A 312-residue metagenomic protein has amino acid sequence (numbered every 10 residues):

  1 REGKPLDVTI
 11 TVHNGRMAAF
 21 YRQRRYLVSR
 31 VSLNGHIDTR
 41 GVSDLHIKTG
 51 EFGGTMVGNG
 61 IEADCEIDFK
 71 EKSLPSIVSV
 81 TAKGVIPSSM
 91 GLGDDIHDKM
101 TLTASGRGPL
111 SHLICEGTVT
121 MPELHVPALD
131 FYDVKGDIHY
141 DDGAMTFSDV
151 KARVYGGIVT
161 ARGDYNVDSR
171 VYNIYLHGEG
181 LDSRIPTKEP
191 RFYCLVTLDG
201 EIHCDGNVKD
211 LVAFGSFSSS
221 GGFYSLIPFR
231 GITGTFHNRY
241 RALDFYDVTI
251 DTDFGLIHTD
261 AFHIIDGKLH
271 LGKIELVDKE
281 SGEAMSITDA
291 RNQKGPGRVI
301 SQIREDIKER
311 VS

Functional and structural regions predicted by a protein language model:
R1-K48, N59-Y246, G255-S312: Membrane-proximal interfacial segments on either side of biological membranes
F52-G54, V150-A152, I250: Short acidic-hydrophobic surface loop/beta-edge motif
